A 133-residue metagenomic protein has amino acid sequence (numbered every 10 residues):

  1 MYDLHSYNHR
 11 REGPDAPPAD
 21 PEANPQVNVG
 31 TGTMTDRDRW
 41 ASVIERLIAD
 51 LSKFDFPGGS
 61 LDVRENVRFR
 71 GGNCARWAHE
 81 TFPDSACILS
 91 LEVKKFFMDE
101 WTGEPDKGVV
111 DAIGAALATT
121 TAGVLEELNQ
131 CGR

Functional and structural regions predicted by a protein language model:
D3-D99: Catalytic cores of processing enzymes, dominated by hydrolases/peptidases, characterized by acidic/His-rich
W101-R133: His/Asp/Glu-rich mid-to-C-terminal helical/loop segments that flank catalytic regions of hydrolases
